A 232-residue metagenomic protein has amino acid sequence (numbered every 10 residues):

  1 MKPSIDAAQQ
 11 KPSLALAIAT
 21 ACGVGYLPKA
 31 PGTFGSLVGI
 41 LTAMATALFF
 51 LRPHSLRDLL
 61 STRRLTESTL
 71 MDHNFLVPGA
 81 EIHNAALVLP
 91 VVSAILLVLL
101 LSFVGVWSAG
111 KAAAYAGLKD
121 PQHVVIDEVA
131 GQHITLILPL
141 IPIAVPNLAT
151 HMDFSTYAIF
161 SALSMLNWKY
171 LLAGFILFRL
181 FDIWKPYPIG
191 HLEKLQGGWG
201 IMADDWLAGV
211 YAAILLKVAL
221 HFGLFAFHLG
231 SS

Functional and structural regions predicted by a protein language model:
M1-L37, F75, A80-V88, V106-L136 (+5 more regions): Interhelical loop and helix-boundary elements at the membrane-water interface of polytopic inner-membrane proteins
V38-F50, T135-P139, L216: Interfacial segments of multi-pass membrane proteins
I40-D58, T62-R63, I201: Membrane-interface alpha-helices
A47, L89-L97: Transmembrane helix-loop-helix
R52-N84, V145-F160: Membrane-interface interhelical connector segments
A94-A109: Small-polar-interrupted transmembrane alpha-helices in polytopic inner-membrane proteins
P142-I143, A219: Hydrophobic alpha-helical transmembrane segments that constitute the membrane-spanning cores of multi-pass membrane
V218-S232: Juxtamembrane boundary at the C-terminal end of a transmembrane helix
